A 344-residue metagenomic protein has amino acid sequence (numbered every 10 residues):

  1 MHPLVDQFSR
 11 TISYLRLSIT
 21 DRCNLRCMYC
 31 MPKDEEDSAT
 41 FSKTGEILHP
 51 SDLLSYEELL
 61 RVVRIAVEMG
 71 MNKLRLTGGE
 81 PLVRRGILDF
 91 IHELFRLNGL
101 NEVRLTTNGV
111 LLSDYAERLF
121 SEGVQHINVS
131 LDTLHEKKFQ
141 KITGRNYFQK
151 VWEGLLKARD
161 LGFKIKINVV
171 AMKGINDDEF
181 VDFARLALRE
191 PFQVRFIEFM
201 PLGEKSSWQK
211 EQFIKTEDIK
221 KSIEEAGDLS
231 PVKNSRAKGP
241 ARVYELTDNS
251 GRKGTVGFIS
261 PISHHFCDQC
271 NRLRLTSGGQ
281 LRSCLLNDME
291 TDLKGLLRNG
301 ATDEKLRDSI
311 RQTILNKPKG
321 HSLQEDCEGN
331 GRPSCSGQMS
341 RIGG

Functional and structural regions predicted by a protein language model:
M1-I12, P240-T255, S309: Short, charged low-complexity linear segments at domain edges
M1-R16, D21-Y29, K221-K233, H321-D326 (+1 more regions): Flexible, acidic/Gly-rich N-terminal and inter-domain linker regions that tether and position cofactor-handling modules
M1-V5, H264-G344: Radical SAM enzyme core and accessory elements
F8-L54, M69: Canonical Radical SAM [4Fe-4S] cluster-binding loop centered on the CxxxCxxC motif and its immediate flanking residues
I19, V194, G279: Residue-level signature of catalytic and energy-coupling elements of molecular machines, predominantly ATP/GTP-dependent
L25, E136-K137, H265, T291: Glycine-centered loop/turn positions within well-structured domains that cap or flank conserved ligand/cofactor-binding
L53-L76, E80-I197: Radical SAM/AdoMet-radical enzyme domain recognition
K137-Q140, R145-T255, P261, G295-L297: Radical SAM enzyme [4Fe-4S]-AdoMet core and its adjacent flexible, acidic and glycine-rich loops/tails across
